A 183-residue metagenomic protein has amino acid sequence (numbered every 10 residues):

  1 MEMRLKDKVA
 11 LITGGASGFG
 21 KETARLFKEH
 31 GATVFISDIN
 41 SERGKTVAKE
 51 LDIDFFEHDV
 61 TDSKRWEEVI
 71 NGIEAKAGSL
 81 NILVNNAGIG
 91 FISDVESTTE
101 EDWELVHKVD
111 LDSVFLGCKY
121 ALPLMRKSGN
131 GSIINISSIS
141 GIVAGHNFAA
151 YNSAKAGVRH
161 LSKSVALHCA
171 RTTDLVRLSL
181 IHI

Functional and structural regions predicted by a protein language model:
L5-T33, V165: Canonical Rossmann dinucleotide-binding motif of NAD(H)/NADP(H)-dependent dehydrogenases/reductases, specifically
D94-V95, T99-H107, F148: Substrate-binding pocket helix/loop in short-chain dehydrogenase/reductase
E96, V143-A149, R171-T172: Active-site loop immediately N-terminal to the catalytic Tyr-X3-Lys motif of short-chain dehydrogenase/reductase
C118, A154, S162: Active-site helix of classical SDR
P123, L167-R171: Alpha-helical segment proximal to the catalytic Tyr-Lys
S138: Residue(s) in the substrate-gating loop at a strand-loop-helix junction that position the organic substrate next
I181-I183: Conserved small/polar residues in nucleotide/adenosyl-binding loops
